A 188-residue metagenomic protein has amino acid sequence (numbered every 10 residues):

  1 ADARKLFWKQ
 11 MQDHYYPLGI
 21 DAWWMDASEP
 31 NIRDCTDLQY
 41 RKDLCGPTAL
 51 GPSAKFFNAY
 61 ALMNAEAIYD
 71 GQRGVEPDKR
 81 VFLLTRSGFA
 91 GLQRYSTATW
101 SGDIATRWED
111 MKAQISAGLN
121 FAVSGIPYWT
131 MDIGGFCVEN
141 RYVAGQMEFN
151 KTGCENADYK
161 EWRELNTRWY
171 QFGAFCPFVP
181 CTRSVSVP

Functional and structural regions predicted by a protein language model:
A1-P188: Catalytic-domain carbohydrate-binding cleft regions of carbohydrate-active enzymes
